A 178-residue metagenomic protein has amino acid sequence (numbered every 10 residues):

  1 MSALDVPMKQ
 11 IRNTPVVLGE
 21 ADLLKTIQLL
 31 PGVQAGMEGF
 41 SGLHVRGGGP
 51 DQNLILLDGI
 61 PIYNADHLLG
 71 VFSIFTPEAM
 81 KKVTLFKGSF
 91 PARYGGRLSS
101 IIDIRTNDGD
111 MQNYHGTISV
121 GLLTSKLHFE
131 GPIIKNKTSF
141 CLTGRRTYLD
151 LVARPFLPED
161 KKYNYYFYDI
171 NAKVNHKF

Functional and structural regions predicted by a protein language model:
M1-F90, I101, N107-D108: Periplasmic N-terminal accessory/gating domains of Gram-negative outer-membrane beta-barrel systems
L23, S41, L98-S100, Y114-G116 (+2 more regions): Hydrophobic, lipid-facing positions within transmembrane beta-strands of outer-membrane proteins
N53, A79, Q112-G116, I134-F140: Outer-envelope beta-barrel architecture signal
H67, N113-H115, F156-K161: Extracellular loop and loop/strand-boundary signature of outer-membrane beta-barrel proteins
F90, V152-E159: Hydrophobic alpha-helical membrane segments
R93-Y94, Q112: Glycine/Thr-rich phosphate-binding loops of Rossmann-like dinucleotide-binding domains
D110, K126, Y148-R154: Gram-negative outer-membrane beta-barrel proteins
G121-R146, E159-F178: Transmembrane beta-barrel wall of Gram-negative outer-membrane proteins
